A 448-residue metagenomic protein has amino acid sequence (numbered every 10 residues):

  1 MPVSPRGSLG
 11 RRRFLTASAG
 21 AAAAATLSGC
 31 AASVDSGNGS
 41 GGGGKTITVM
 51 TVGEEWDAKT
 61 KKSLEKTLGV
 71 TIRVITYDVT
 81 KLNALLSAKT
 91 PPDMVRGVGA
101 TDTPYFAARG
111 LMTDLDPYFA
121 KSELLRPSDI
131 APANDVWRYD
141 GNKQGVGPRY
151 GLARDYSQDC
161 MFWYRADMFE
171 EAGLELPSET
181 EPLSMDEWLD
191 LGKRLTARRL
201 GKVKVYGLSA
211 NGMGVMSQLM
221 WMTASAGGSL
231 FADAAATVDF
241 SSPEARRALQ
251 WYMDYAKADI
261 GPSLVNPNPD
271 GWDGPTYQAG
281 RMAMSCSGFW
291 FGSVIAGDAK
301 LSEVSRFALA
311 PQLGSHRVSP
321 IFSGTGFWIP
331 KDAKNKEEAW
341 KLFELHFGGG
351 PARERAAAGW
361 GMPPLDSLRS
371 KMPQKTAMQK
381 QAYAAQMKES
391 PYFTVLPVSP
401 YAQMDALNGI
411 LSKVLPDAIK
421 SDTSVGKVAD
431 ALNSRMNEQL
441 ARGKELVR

Functional and structural regions predicted by a protein language model:
P2-L111, S122-P127, G314-R317, K334-E338 (+5 more regions): Conserved N-terminal structural module of periplasmic/extracytoplasmic solute-binding proteins
T67, S87-A88, G147, A172 (+2 more regions): Extracytoplasmic/periplasmic substrate-recognition and gating elements
I75-A84, P182-E187, L264-Q278: Short helix-initiation/N-cap motifs at beta->coil->alpha
T103-D159, A308: Hinge/lid segment of periplasmic solute-binding proteins
D116-P132, S178-E181, R199-G201, Y206-L208 (+4 more regions): Short, solvent-exposed loop/beta-turn-alpha elements that line the ligand-binding surface or hinge of extracytoplasmic
G141-D155, C160, E170, D186-V238 (+1 more regions): Extracytoplasmic/periplasmic solute-binding protein
Q144, A308, A357-K413, R442-R448: Long, aromatic- and glycine/proline-rich binding clefts that accommodate carbohydrate-like moieties
L189-R194, A234-N266: Glycine-centered hinge/linker elements that transmit conformational signals in sensory and ligand-binding systems
